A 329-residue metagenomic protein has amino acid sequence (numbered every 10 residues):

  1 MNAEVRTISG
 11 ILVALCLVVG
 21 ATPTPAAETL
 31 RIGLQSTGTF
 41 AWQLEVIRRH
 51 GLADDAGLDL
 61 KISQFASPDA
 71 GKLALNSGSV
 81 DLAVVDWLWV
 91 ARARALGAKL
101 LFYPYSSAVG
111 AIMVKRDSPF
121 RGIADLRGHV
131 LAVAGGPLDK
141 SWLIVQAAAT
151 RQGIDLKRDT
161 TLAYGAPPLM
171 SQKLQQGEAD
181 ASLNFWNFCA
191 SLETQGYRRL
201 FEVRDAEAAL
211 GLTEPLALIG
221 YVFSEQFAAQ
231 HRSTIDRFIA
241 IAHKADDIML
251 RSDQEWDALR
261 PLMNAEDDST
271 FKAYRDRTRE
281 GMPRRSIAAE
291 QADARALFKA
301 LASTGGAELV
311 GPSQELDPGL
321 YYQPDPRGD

Functional and structural regions predicted by a protein language model:
M1-I11: Bacterial N-terminal signal peptides that target proteins for export
S9-G20: Bacterial N-terminal signal peptides
T22-A26: Sec/Tat signal peptide C-region and signal peptidase I cleavage site
E28-K157, T161-Y164, Q176, D180-W186 (+1 more regions): Short, glycine-/small- and polar/acidic-enriched structural segments that line small-molecule recognition paths
W87-L88, P168-P261: Pocket-lining segment of extracytoplasmic ligand-binding domains
S106-I112, S118, Y197-R198, A217-Y221 (+2 more regions): Small-molecule pocket liners
A228-A307: Secondary-structure end/capping motifs
R295-D329: Conserved C-terminal helix/tail region of periplasmic/extracytoplasmic solute-binding proteins
